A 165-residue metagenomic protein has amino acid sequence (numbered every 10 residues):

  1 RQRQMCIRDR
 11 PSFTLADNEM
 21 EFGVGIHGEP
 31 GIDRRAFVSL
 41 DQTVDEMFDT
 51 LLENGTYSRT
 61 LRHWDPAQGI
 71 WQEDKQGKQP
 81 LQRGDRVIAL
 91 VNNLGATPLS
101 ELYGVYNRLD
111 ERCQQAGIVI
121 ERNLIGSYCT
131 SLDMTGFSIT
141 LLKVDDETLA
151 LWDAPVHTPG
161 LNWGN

Functional and structural regions predicted by a protein language model:
Q2-I7: Short, small-residue-biased leader/transition segments that mark boundaries at the very start of proteins
R10-S12, C129: Homeobox/homeodomain signature
S12-G104: Glycine-rich phosphate/diphosphate-binding loops and the adjacent beta-loop-alpha structural elements that coordinate
I70-N165: C-terminal non-catalytic interaction/assembly regions of soluble proteins
